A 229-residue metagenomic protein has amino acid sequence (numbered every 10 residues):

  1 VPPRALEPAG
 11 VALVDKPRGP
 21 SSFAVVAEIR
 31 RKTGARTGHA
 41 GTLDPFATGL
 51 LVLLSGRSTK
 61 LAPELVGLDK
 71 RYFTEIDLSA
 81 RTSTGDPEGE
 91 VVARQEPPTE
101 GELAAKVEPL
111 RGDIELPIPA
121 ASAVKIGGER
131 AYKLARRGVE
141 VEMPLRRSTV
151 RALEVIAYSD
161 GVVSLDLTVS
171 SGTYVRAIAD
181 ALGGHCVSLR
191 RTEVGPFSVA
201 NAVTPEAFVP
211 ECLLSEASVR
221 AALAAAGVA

Functional and structural regions predicted by a protein language model:
V1-A229: Catalytic/RNA-binding core of pseudouridine synthases
